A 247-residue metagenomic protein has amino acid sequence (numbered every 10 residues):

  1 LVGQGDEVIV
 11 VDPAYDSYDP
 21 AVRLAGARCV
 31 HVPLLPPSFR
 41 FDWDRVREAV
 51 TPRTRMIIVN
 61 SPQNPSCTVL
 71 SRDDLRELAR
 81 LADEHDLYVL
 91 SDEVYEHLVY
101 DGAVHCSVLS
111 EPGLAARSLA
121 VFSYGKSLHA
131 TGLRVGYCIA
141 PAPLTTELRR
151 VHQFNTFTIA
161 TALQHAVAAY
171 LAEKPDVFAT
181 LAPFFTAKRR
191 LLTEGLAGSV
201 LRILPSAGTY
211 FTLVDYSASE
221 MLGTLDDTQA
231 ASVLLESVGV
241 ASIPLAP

Functional and structural regions predicted by a protein language model:
L1-P247: PLP-dependent class I/II
